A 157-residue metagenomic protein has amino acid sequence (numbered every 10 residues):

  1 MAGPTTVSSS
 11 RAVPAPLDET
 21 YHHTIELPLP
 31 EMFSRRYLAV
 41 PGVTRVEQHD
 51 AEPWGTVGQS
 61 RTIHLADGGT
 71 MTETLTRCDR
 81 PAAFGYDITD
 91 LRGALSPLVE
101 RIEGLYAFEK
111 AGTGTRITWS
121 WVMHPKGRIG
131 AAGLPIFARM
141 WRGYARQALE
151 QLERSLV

Functional and structural regions predicted by a protein language model:
M1-P53: Hydrophobic ligand-binding cavity/cleft-lining segments
G3, L98-E103: Amphipathic hydrophobic-ligand
S9-R11, M71-R77, R101-K110: Hydrophobic/aromatic beta-strand elements that line small-molecule binding cavities or substrate pockets in beta-rich
V13-A15, D67, R92, F108 (+1 more regions): Beta-strand elements of well-folded, non-transmembrane domains
E19-T24, R61, L75, F108 (+2 more regions): Hydrophobic pocket/interface hotspot
E31-M32, V43-P97, E150-S155: Glycine-rich portal/gate segments that line the openings of hydrophobic small-molecule binding cavities
P81-A83, G112-R116: A generic structural signal for beta-strand entry/edge sites
R116, V122-V157: A conserved amphipathic terminal alpha-helix motif
